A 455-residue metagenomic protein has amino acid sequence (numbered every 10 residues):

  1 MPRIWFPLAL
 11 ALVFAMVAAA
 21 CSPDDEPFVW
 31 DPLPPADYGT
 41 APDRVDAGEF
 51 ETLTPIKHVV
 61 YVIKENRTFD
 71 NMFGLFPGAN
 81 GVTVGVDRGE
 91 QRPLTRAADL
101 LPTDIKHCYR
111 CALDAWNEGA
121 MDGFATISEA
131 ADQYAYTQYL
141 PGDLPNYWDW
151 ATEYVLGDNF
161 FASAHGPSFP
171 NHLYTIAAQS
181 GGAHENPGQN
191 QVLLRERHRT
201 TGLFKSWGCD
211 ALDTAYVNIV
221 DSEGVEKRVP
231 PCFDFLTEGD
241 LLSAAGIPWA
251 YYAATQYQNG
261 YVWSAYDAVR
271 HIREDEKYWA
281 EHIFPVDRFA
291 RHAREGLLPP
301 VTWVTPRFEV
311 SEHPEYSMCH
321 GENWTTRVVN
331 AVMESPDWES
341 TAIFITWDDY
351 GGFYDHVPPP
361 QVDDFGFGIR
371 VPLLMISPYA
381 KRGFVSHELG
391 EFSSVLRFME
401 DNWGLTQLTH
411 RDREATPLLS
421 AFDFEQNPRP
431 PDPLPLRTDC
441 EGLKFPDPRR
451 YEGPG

Functional and structural regions predicted by a protein language model:
M1-L8: Bacterial N-terminal signal peptides that target proteins for export
V17-A20: C-terminal motif of bacterial Sec signal peptides marking the signal peptidase cleavage site
S22-G455: N-terminal pro-sequences and low-complexity stem/linker regions of secreted or lumenal proteins
